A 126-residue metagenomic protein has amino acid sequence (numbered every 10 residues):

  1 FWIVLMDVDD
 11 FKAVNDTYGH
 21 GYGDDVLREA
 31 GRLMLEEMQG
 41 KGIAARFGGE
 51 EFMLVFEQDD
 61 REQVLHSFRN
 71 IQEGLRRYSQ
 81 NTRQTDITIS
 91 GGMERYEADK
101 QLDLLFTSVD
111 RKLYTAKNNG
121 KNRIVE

Functional and structural regions predicted by a protein language model:
F1-W2, D9-E36, A45-G49, M53-L54 (+3 more regions): Conserved long alpha-helical elements within nucleotide-processing catalytic cores of c-di-GMP signaling and class III
G42-I43, Q80: Glycine-rich ATP-lid/hinge loop adjacent to the conserved G-boxes
I43-R46, T85: A short pre-motif secondary-structure segment
V55-E57, E94: Short hydrophobic/aromatic beta-strand micro-patches that form the beta-sheet surface supporting nucleotide- or nucleic
L65-F68, R95-V125: Catalytic-core segments of nucleotide cyclases and related cyclic-nucleotide turnover enzymes
L75-R76: A common structural junction motif
